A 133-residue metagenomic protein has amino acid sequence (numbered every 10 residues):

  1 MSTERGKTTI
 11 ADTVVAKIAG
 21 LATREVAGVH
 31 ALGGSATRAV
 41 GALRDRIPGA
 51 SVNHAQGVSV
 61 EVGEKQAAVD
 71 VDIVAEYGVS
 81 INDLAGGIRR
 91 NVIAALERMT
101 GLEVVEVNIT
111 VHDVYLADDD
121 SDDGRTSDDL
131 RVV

Functional and structural regions predicted by a protein language model:
M1, Y115-V133: Short, charged, intrinsically disordered terminal tails
M1-V40, R44, N53, L116: N-terminal, polar/charged subdomain of small-to-medium soluble alpha/beta proteins
H30-G34, E103-T110: Short beta-strand elements
A36-A39, D45-D72, L116: Short edge beta-strands and adjacent turn/loop segments
E64-G86: A short interface-forming secondary-structure element
V74-E76, I109-V114: Short loop/turn motifs enriched for small/polar and acidic residues
I81-T100, V104: Short, non-transmembrane amphipathic alpha-helical segments
